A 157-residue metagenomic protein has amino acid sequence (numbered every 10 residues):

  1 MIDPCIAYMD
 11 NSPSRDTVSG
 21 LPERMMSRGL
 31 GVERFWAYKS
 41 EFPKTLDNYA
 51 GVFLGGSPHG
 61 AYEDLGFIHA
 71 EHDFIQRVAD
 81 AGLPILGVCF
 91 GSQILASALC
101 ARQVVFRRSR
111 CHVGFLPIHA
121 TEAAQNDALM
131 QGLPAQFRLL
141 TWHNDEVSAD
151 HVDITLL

Functional and structural regions predicted by a protein language model:
M1, F90, G132-A135: Short, surface-exposed loop and linker segments with low hydrophobicity and enrichment for Pro/Ser/Thr
M1-A81: N-terminal beta1-alpha1 cap of cysteine-dependent amidohydrolase-like domains
P22-E23, Q93, D127, D145: Active-site phosphate/pyrophosphate- and oxyanion-stabilizing loops and adjacent acidic/basic residues in soluble
F42-N48, I94-A96, S148-D153: Short loop/helix-cap segments at secondary-structure boundaries that form the rim of catalytic
P58-A124: Cysteine-nucleophile active-site neighborhood
L99-L157: Pocket-forming structural segment of enzyme catalytic cores
